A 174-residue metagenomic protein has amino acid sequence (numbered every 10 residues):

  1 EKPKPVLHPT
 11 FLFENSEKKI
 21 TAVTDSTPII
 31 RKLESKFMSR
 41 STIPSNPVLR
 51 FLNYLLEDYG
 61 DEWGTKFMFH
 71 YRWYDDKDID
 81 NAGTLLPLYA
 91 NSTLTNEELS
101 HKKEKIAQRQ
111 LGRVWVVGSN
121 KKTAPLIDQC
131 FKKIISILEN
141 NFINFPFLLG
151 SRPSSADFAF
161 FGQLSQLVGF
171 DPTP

Functional and structural regions predicted by a protein language model:
E1-E97, L148: GST-like domain detector, emphasizing the conserved glutathione-binding G-site in the N-terminal thioredoxin-like
T65-P174: GST-like fold's C-terminal all-alpha helical module
